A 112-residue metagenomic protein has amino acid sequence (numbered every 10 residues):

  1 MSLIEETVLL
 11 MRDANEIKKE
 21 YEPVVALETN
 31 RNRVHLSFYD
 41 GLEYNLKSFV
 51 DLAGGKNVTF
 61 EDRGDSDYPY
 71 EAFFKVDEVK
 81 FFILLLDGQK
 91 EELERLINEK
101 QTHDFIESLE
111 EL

Functional and structural regions predicted by a protein language model:
M1-L112: Structured alpha/beta or helical-core interaction and ligand-binding surfaces enriched in interleaved
